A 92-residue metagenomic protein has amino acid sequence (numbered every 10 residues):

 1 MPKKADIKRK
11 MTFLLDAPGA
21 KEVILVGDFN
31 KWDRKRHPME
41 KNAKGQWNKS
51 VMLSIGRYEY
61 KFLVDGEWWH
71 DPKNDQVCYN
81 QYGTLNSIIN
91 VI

Functional and structural regions predicted by a protein language model:
K4-I55, E67-I92: Aromatic-rich carbohydrate-binding modules that target alpha-glucans
Y58-Y60: A short tyrosine-centered beta-strand micro-motif
